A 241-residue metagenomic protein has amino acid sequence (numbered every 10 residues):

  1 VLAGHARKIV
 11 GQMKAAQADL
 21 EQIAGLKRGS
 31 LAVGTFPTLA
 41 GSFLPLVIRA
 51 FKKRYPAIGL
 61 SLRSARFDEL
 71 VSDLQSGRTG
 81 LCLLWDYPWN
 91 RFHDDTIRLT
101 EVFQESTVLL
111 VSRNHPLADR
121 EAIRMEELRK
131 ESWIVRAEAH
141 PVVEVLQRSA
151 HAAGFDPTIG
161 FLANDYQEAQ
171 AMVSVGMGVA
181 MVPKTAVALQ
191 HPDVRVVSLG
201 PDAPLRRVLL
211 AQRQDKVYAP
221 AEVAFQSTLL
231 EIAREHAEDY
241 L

Functional and structural regions predicted by a protein language model:
V1-G25, L83-L84, V108, E231-R234: Alpha-helical "hinge/linker" immediately C-terminal to small N-terminal DNA-binding modules
V10-G34, G41, K52-K53, R91-L99 (+2 more regions): Short helix-loop hinge/linker segments at domain boundaries
R28-R91, A163: Central regulatory/effector-binding core of bacterial HTH transcription factors
F43, R195-D239: A late-sequence structural motif
R66-T79, W85, A139-R195: Hydrophobic hinge/microswitch elements
W85, A118, E131-A153, Y218-S227 (+1 more regions): Secondary-structure junction motif
F92-E101, E105-S106, Q167-D215: Beta-alpha-beta core module
H93-T107, V111-W133, P220: Flexible hinge/capping segments at coil-to-helix
